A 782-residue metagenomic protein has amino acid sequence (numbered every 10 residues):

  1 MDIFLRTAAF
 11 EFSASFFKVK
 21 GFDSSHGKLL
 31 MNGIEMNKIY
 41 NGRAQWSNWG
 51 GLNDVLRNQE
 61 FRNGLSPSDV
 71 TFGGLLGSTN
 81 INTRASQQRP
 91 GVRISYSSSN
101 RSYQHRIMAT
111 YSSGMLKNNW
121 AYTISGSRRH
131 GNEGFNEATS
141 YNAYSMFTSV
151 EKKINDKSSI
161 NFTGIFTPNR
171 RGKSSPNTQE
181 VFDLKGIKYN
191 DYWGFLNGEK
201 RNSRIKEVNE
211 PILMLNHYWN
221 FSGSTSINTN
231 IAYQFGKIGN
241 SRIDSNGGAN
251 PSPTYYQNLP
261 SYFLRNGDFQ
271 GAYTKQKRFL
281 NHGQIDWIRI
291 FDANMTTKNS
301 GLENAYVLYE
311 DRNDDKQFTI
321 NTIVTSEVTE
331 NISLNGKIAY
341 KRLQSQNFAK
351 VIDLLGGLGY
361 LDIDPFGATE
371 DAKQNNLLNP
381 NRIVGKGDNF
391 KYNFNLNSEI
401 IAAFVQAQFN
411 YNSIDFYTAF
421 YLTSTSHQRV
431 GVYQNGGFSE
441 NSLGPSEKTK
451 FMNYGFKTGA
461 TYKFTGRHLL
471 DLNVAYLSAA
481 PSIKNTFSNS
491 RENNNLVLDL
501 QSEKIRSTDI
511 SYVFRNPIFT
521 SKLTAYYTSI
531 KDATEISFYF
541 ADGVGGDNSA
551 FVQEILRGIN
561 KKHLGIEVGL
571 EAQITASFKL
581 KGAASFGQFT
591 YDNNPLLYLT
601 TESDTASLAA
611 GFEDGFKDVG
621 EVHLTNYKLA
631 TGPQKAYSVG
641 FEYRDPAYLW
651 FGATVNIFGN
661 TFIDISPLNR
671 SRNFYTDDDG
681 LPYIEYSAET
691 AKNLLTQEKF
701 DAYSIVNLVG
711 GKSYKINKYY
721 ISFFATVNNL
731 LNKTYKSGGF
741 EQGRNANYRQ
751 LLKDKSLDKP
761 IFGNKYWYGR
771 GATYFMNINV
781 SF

Functional and structural regions predicted by a protein language model:
I34-N63, N82-R84, Q88, K188-Y189: Short acidic/polar hinge/loop motifs at secondary-structure boundaries that mediate gating or recognition
S66-S68, S78-G114, G126-N136, T654: Short strand-turn segments of transmembrane beta-barrel domains in outer membranes, especially the first one or two
E151, S159-Y218, G239-Y309, A368-K386 (+1 more regions): Acidic/polar loop-and-plug regions of large Gram-negative outer-membrane beta-barrel proteins
R170, P176-V181, N379-I383, S426-G437 (+10 more regions): Surface-exposed extracellular loop regions of Gram-negative outer-membrane beta-barrel proteins, predominantly
K188-I212, N216, D388, Y392-S398 (+7 more regions): Outer-membrane beta-barrel signature, preferentially recognizing the C-terminal barrel domain of Gram-negative
V307, S333-T465, N485-F487, A583 (+2 more regions): Signature of Gram-negative outer-membrane beta-barrel scaffolds
Y527-S529, F551-P667, N779: Gram-negative outer-membrane beta-barrel transporters
L580, I657-T676, K712-F782: C-terminal beta-signal and adjacent terminal beta-strands/loops of Gram-negative outer-membrane beta-barrel proteins
